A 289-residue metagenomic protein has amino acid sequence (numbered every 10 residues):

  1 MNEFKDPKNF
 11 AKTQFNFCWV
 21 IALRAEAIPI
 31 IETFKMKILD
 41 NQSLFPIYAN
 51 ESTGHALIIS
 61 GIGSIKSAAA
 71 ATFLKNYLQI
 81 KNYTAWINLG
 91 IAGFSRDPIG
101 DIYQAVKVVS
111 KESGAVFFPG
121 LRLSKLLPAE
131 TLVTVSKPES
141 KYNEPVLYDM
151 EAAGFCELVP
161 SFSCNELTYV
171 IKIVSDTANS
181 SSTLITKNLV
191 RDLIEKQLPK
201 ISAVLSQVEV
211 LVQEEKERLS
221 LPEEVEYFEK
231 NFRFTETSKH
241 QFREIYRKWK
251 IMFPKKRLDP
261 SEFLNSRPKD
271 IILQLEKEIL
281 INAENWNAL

Functional and structural regions predicted by a protein language model:
N2-K12: Short boundary motifs at domain starts and secondary-structure transition points
F10-C18, H55: Extreme N-terminal starter segment of soluble prokaryotic enzymes
F15, E32-N41: Short glycine-aromatic motifs
N16-V20, A85-I87: Conserved beta-strand elements of the Class I
I21-L23, G61: Structural motif
L23-R24, A152: Helix N-cap/beta->alpha junction signal
A25-I30, K66: Short N-terminal binding/cap micro-motifs at the start of the first secondary-structure element
Q42-L289: Glycine-rich phosphate- or other oxyanion-binding loops that anchor nucleotides, phosphorylated ligands
